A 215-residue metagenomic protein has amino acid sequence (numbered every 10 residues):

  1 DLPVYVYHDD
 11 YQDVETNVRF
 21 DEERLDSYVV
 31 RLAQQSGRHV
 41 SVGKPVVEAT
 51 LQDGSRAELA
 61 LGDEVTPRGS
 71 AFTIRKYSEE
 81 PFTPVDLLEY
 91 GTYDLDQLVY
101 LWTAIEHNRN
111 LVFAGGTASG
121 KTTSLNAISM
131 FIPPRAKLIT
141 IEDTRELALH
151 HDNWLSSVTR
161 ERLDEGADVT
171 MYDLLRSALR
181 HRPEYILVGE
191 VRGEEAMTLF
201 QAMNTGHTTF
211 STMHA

Functional and structural regions predicted by a protein language model:
P3-R109: P-loop NTP-binding catalytic core
L98, I105-A114, T123, A127-A215: Switch/coupling sub-region of P-loop NTPases
G120: Conserved glycine(s) of the Walker
